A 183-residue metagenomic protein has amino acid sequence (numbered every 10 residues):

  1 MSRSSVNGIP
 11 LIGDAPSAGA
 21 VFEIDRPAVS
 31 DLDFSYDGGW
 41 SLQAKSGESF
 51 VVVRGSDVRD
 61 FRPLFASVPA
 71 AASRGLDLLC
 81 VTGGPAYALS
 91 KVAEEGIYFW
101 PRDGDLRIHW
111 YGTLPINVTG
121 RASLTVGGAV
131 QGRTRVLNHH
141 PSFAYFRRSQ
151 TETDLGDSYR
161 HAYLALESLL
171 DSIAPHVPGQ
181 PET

Functional and structural regions predicted by a protein language model:
M1-R160, L164: Charged, non-catalytic interaction/linker regions at domain boundaries that couple catalytic cores to substrate
L164-T183: Flexible secondary-structure boundary motifs
